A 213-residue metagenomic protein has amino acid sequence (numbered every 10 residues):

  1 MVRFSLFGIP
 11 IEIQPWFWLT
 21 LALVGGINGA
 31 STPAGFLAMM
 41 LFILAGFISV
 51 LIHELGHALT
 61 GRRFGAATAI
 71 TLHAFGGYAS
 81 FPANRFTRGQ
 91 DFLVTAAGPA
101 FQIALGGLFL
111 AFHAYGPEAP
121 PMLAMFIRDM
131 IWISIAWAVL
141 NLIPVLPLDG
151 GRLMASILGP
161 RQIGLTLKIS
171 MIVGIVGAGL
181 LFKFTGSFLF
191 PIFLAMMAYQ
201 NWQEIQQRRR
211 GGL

Functional and structural regions predicted by a protein language model:
M1-L213: Hydrophobic transmembrane alpha-helices and their immediate loop junctions in multi-pass integral membrane proteins
